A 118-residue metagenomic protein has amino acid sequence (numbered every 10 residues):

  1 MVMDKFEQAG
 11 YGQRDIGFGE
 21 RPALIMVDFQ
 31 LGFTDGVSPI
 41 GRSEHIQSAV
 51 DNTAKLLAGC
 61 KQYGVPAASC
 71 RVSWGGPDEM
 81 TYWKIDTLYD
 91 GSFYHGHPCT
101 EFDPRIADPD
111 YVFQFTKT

Functional and structural regions predicted by a protein language model:
M1-Y111: Active-site acidic carboxylates
F113-T118: Glycine-rich oxoanion-binding loops at beta->alpha junctions
